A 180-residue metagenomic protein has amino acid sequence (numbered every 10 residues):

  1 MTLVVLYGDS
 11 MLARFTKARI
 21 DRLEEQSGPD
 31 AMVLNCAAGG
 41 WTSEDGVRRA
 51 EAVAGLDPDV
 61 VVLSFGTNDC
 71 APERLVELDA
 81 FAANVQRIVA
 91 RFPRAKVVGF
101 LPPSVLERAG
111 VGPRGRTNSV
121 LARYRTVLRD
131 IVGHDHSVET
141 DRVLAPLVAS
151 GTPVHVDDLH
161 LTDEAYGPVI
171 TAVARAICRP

Functional and structural regions predicted by a protein language model:
M1-G39, E44-D57: Serine-esterase "nucleophile elbow" of acetyl-processing enzymes
Q26-P29, D45-P180: Alpha-helical cap/lid subdomain in secreted, periplasmic, or secretory-pathway luminal O-acyl-processing enzymes
